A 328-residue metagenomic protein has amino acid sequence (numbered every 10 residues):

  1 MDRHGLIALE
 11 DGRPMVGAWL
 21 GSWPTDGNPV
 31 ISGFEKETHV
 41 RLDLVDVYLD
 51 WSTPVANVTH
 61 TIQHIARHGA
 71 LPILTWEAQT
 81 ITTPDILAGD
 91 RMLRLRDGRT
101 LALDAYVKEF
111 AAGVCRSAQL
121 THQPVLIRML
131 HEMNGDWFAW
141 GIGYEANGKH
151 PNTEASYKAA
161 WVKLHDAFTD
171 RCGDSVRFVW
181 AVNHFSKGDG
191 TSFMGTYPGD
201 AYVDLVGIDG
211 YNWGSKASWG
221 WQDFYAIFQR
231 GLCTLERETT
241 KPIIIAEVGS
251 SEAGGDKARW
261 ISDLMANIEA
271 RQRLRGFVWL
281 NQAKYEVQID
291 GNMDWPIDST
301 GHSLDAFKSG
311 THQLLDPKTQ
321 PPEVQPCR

Functional and structural regions predicted by a protein language model:
D2-V58: Solvent-exposed N-terminal domain segments of exported/luminal and surface proteins
R3-T25, V125, K241-R328: Substrate-binding cleft of secreted/luminal carbohydrate-active enzymes
R13-V16, L42-D46, G69-I73, P124-R128 (+4 more regions): Structural preference for beta-strand elements that scaffold enzyme active sites
A18-W19, R128-L130, W161-S192, T240-G254 (+1 more regions): Aromatic-lined carbohydrate-recognition surfaces of secreted/lumenal glycan-active proteins
W23-P24, D50-T53, A78-T82, H131-D136 (+4 more regions): Solvent-exposed loop/turn segments at secondary-structure junctions within structured extracellular/periplasmic domains
P24-F34, V55-Q63, K108-G113, H184-P198 (+2 more regions): Alpha-helical scaffolding within the catalytic cores of extracellular/periplasmic polymer-degrading hydrolases
W51, V55-V176, W180, L280 (+4 more regions): Substrate-binding cleft of extracellular glycoside hydrolase catalytic domains
V58-E77, P198-G254: Glycoside hydrolase catalytic-domain groove-lining segments
